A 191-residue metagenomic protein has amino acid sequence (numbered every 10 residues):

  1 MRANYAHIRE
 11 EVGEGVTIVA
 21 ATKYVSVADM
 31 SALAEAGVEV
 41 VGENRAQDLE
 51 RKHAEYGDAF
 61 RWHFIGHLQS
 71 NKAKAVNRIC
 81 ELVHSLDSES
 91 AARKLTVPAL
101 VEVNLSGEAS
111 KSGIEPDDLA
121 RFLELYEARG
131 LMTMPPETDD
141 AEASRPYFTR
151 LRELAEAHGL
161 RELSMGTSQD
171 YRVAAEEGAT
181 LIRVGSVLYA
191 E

Functional and structural regions predicted by a protein language model:
M1-Q169, A175-E177: Conserved alpha/beta-domain cores
G42, I182-R183: Paired acidic/hydrophobic, glycine-rich loop segments that form the ligand-binding mouth/hinge of periplasmic-binding
R172-E176, R183-E191: Expand to "…catalyze enediolate/carbanion chemistry for C-C bond making/breaking, isomerization, decarboxylation
